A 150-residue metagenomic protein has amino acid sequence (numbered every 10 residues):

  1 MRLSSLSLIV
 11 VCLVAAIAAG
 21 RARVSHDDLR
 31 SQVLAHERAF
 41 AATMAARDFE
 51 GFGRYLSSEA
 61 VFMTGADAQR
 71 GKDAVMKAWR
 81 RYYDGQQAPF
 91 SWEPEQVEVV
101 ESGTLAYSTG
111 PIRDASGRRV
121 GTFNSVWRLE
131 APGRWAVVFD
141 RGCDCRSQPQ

Functional and structural regions predicted by a protein language model:
S4, V11-D28: Bacterial Sec-dependent signal peptides at the C-terminal "C-region" and cleavage site
L6-I9, V33: Serine/proline-rich low-complexity intrinsically disordered segments, especially terminal tails, linkers
R21-R54, V61-Q150: A beta-strand edge to alpha-helix "cap/lid" segment located at domain peripheries
